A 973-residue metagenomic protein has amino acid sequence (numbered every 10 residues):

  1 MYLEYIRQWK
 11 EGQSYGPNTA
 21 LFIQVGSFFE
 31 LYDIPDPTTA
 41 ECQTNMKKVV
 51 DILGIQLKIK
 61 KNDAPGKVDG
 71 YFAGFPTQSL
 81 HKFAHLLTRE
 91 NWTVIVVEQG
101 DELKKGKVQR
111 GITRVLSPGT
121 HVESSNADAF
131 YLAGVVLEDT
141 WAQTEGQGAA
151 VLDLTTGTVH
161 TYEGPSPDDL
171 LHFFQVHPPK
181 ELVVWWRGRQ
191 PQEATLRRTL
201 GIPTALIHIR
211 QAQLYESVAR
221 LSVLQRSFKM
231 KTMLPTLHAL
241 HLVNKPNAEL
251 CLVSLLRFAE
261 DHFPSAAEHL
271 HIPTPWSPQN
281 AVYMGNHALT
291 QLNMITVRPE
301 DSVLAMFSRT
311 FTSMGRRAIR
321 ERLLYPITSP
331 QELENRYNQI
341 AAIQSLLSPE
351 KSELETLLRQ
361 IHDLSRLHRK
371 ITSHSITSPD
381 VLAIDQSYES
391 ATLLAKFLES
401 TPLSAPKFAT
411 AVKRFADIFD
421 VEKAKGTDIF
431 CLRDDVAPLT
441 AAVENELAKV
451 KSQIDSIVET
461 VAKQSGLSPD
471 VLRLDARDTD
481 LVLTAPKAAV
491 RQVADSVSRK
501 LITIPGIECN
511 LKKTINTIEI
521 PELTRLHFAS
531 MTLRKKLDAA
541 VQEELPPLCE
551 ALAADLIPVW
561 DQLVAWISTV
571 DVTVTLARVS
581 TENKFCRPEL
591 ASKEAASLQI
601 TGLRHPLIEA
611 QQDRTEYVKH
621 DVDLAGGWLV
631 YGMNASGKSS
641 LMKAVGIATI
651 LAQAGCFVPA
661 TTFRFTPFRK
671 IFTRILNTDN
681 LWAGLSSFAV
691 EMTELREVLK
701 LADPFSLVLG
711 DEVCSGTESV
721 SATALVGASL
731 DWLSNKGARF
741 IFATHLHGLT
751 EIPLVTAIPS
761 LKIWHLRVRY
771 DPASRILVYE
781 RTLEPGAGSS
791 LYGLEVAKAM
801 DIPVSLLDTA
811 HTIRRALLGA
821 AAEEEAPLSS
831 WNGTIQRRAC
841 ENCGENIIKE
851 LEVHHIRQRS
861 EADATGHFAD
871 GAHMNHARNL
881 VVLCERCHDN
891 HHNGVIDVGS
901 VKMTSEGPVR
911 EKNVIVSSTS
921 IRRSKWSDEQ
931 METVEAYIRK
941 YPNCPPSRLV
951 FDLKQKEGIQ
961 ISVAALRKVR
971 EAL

Functional and structural regions predicted by a protein language model:
M1-R317, L324, Q331-S345, R366 (+2 more regions): Basic, polar low-complexity surface loops/patches
F28-K60, A64-P65, G148, T161 (+8 more regions): A conserved P-loop NTPase coupling/switch region
K245, V493-L523, T573-A822, H855: ATPase nucleotide-binding head domains, primarily ABC-like/P-loop NTPase cores
S789, K940-K954: Short, charged amphipathic recognition helices of the HTH superfamily and cognate SANT/SANTA-like modules
C840-C843, C884: Short cysteine-rich clusters marking metal-coordination/redox-active sites
E845-L880, V895-V898: Histidine-centered nuclease catalytic patch
K912-E935: Basic, amphipathic alpha-helix used for nucleic-acid engagement in HTH/winged-helix/SANT-Myb modules and analogous
K954-K968: Short, basic interhelical loop/turn and adjoining N-cap of the next helix at nucleic-acid- or acidic-partner-contacting
